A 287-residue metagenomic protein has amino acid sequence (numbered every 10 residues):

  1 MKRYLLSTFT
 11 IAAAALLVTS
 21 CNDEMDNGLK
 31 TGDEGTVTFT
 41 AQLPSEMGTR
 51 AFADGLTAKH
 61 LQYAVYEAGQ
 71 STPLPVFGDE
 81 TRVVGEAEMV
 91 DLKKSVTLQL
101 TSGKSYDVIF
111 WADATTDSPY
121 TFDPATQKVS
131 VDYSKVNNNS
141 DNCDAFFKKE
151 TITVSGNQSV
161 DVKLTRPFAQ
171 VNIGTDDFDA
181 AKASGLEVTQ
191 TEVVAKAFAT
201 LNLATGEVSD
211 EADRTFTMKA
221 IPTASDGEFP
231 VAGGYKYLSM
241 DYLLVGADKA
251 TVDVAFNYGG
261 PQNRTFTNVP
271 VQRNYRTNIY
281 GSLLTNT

Functional and structural regions predicted by a protein language model:
K2-I11, L17-T287: Sec-type signal peptide cleavage vicinity
